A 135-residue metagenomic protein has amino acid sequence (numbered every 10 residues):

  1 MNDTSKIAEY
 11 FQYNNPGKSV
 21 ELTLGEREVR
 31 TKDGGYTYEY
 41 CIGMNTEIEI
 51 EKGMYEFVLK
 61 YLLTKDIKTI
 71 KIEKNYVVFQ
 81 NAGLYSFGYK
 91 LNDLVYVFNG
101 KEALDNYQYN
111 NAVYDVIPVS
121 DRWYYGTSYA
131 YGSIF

Functional and structural regions predicted by a protein language model:
M1-Y61: N-terminal export/targeting and maturation segments
E47, E51-F135: Extracytoplasmic electrostatic interaction patches
